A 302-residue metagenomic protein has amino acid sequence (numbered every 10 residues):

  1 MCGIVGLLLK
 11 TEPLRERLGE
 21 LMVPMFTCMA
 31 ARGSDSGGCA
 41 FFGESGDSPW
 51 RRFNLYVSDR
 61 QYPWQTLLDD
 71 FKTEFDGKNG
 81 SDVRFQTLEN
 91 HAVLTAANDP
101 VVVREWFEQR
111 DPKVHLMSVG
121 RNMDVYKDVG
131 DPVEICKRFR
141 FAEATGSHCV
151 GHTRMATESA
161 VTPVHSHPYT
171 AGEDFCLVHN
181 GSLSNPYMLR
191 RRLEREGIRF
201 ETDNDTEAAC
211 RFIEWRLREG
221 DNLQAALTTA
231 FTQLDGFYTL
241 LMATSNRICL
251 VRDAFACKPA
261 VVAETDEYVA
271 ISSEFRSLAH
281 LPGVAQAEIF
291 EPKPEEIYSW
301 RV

Functional and structural regions predicted by a protein language model:
M1-V302: Conserved short alpha-helical segments that host acidic/polar catalytic motifs at enzyme active sites
